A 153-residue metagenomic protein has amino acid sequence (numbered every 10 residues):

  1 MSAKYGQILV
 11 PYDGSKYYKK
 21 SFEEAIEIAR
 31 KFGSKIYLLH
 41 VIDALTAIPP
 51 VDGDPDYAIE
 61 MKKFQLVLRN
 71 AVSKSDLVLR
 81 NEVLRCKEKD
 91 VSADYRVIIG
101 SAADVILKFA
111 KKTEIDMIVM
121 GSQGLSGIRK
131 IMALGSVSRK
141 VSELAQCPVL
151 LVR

Functional and structural regions predicted by a protein language model:
M1-A3, N81-I118: Structural beta-alpha unit
S2-M61: Small/aliphatic-rich secondary-structure junction motif
K4, K108-R153: Gly/Ser-rich helix-loop-strand patches that form or flank binding pockets for ribonucleotide-derived cofactors
D13, G100, S122-L125: Histidine-centered beta-alpha loop that forms part of the nucleotide-sugar donor binding/catalytic region in diverse
I28, S34-K35, V91, I115 (+1 more regions): Short glycine/serine/threonine/alanine-rich loop segments
L39, D94-I98, L150: General small-molecule cofactor/ligand-binding pocket signal
L45-T46, A103-V105, G127: Generic structural signal for helix capping and beta-alpha/helix-loop junctions
A58-L77: A short acidic, glycine-rich active-site loop that binds or catalyzes chemistry on phosphate/adenosine moieties
